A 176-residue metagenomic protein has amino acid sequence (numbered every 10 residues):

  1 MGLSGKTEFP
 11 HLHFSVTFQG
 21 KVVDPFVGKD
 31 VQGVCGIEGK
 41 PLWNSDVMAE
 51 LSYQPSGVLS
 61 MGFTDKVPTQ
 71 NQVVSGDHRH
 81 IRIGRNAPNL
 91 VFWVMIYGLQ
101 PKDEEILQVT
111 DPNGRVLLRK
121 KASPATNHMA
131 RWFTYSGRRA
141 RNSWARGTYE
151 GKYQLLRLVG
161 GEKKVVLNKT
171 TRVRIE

Functional and structural regions predicted by a protein language model:
M1-S4: Active-site-proximal beta-strands of protease catalytic cores
T7-W93, Q100-P101, T110: Acidic, glycine-rich catalytic/binding loops that coordinate metals and/or anionic ligands
V109-L117, L158-G160: Change "in extracellular beta-sheet-rich domains … of secreted and cell-surface proteins" to "in beta-sheet-rich domains
L117-H128: Solvent-exposed serine/threonine-rich low-complexity stretches and specific carbohydrate-binding patches
T126-A140: Aromatic sugar-binding surface patches on proteins that engage polysaccharides or sugar-phosphate polymers
S136-E150: Short, surface-exposed loop/turn motifs with a glycine/proline- and acidic-biased composition
G147-G160: A short tyrosine-centered beta-strand micro-motif
G161-E176: Short beta-strand elements
